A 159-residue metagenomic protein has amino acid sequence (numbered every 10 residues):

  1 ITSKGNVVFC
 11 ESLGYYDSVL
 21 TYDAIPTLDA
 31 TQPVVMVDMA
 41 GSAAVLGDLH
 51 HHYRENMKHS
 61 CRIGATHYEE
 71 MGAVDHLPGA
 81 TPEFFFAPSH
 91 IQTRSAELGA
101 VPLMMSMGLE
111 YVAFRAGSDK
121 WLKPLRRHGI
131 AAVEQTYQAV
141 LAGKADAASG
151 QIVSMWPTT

Functional and structural regions predicted by a protein language model:
I1-T159: Terminal helix/beta-alpha structural elements that buttress the NAD(P)+-binding lobe
